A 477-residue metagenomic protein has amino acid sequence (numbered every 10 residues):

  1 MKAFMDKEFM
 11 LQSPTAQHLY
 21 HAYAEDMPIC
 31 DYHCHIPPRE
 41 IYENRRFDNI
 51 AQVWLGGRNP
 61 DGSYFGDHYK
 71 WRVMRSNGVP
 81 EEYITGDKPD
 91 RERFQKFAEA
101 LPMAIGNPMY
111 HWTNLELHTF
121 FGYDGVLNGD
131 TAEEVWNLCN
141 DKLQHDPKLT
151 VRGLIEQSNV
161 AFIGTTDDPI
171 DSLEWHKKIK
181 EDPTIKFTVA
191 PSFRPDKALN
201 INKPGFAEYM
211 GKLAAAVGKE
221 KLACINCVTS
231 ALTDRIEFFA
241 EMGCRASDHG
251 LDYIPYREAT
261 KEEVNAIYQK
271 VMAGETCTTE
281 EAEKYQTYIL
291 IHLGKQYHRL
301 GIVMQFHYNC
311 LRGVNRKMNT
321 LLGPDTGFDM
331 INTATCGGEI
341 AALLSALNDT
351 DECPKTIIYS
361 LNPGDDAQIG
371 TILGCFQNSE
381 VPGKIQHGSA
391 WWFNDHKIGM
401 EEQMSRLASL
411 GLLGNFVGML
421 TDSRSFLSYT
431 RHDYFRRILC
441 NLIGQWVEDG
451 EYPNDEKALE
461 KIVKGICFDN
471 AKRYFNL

Functional and structural regions predicted by a protein language model:
K2-L300, E352-P354, I358-G370, G374-L477: Metal-cofactor-binding active-site regions of metalloenzymes
E43-N44, K317-N319: Short secondary-structure transition/capping segments
M304-F306: C-terminal amphipathic alpha-helical interaction region
C310, N315: Hard-cation-handling environments
N319-G327: Short glycine/proline- and charge-enriched loop/turn segments that cap or connect secondary-structure elements
T333-I340: Divalent-cation-assisted or electrostatically stabilized phosphate/pyrophosphate-binding catalytic cores
L343-D349: Short, basic/hydrophobic alpha-helical segments
